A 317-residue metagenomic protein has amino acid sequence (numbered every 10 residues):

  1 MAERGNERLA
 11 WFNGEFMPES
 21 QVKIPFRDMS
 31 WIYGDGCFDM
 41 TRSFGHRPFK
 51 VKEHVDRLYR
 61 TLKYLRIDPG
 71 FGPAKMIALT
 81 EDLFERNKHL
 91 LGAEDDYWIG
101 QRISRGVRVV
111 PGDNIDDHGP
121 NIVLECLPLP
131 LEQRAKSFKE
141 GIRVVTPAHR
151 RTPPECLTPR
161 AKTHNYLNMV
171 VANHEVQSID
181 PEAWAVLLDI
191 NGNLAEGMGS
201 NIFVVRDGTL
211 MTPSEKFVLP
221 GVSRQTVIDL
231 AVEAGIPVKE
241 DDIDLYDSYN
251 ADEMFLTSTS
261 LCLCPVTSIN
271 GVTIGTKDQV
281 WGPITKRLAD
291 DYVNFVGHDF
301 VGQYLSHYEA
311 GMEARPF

Functional and structural regions predicted by a protein language model:
M1-V186, I190-N193, D229-F317: Conserved alpha/beta cores of soluble small-molecule-handling proteins
M29, R206, V222-Q225: A short, polar/proline- and glycine-enriched secondary-structure boundary/capping micro-motif
A185-V186, N193-E215, P220: Glycine- and Gly-Pro-enriched alpha-helical subdomains that act as flexible, kink-prone "lid/hinge" or packing modules
M198, T212, V218-P237, G271: Catalytic-pocket segment enriched in acidic/His residues
